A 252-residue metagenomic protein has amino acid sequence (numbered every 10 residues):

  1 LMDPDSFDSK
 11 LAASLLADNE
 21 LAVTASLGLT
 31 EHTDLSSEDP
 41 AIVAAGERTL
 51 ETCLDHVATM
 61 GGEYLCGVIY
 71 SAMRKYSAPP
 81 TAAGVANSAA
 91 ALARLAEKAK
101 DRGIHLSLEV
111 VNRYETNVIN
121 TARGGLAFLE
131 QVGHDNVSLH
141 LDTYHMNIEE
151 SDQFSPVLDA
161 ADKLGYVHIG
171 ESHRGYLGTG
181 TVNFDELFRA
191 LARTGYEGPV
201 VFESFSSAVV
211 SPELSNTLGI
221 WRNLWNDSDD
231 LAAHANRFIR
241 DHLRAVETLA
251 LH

Functional and structural regions predicted by a protein language model:
L1, A25-L27, C66, S107 (+3 more regions): Conserved beta-strand positions in the central sheet of alpha/beta enzyme cores
L1-P4, G46: Catalytic beta/alpha-barrel core
D3-D5, L29-E31, I69-M73, V110-Y114 (+3 more regions): Active-site-proximal loop/turn and secondary-structure-junction residues that shape catalytic pockets, frequently
S6-L27, T52-G62, A93-R102, L129-G133 (+2 more regions): Acidic (Asp/Glu)-rich catalytic clusters
A17-D18, P40-S138, I148, R222 (+2 more regions): Active-site acidic/histidine proton-transfer and metal-coordination neighborhood in alpha/beta enzyme cores
T33-A44, H173-G178: The substrate-binding groove and active-site-proximal loops of carbohydrate-active enzymes, especially glycoside
T33-D34, G67, M73-Y76, V209-L214: Short acidic/His/Gly/Ser-rich catalytic and metal-binding motifs that mark active-site loops of diverse hydrolases
G61-G62, I119-L141, N147-H252: Histidine-acidic metal/acid-base catalytic patches
